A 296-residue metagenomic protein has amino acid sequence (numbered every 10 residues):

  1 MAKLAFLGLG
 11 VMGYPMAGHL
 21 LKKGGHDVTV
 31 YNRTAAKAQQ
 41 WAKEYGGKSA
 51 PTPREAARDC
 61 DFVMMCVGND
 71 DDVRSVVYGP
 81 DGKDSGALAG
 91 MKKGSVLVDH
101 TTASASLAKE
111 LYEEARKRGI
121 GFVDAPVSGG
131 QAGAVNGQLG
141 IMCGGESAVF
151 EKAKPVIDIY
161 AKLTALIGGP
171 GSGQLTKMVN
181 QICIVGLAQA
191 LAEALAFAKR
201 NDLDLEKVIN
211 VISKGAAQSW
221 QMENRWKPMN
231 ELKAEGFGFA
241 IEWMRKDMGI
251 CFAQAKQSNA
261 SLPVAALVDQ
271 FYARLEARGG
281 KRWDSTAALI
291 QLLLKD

Functional and structural regions predicted by a protein language model:
M1-M65, G94-S95: NAD(P)+-binding Rossmann beta1-loop-alpha1 motif at the extreme N-terminus of oxidoreductases
L4, T102-Q181: Rossmann-fold dinucleotide-binding core
M16-L20, L111, F197: Hydrophobic residues within alpha-helices that form the first helical element adjacent to the glycine-rich loop
V28, S49, G121-V123, T164 (+2 more regions): Hydrophobic beta-strand scaffold residues
R33-T34, N69, E146: Residues in the short beta-alpha loop(s) of Rossmann-like NAD(P)-binding domains
P53-R58, F62-M65, D70-L139: Rossmann-like NAD(P)(H) cofactor-binding subdomain of soluble oxidoreductases
S172-K295: Helical "substrate-binding/catalytic lid" subdomain of Rossmann-like NAD(P)-dependent dehydrogenases/reductases
